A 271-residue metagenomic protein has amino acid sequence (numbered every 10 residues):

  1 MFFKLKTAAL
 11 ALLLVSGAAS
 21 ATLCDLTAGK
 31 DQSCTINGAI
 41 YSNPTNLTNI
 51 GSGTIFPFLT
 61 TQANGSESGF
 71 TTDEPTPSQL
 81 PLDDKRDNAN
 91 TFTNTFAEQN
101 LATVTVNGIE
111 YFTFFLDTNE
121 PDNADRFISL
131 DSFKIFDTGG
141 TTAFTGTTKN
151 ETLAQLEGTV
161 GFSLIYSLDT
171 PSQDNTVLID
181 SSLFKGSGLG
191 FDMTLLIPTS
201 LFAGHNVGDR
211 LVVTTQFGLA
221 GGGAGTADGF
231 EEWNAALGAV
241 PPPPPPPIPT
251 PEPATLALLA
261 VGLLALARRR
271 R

Functional and structural regions predicted by a protein language model:
M1, P81, L263-A265: Coiled-coil-like amphipathic alpha-helices with heptad-repeat character
M1-A8: Bacterial N-terminal signal peptides that target proteins for export
A8-A11, A254: Intrinsically disordered and other compositionally biased segments
L12-L14, A260: Short, linear, compositionally biased motifs with a strong N-terminal bias
S16-A18: N-terminal signal peptide c-region/cleavage motif recognized by signal peptidases
T22-P243: Surface-exposed extracytoplasmic segments
P244-I248: Aromatic/acidic cage segments in peptide-binding pockets
P249-R268: A short, hydrophobic C-terminal helix/tail in secreted or cell-surface proteins
